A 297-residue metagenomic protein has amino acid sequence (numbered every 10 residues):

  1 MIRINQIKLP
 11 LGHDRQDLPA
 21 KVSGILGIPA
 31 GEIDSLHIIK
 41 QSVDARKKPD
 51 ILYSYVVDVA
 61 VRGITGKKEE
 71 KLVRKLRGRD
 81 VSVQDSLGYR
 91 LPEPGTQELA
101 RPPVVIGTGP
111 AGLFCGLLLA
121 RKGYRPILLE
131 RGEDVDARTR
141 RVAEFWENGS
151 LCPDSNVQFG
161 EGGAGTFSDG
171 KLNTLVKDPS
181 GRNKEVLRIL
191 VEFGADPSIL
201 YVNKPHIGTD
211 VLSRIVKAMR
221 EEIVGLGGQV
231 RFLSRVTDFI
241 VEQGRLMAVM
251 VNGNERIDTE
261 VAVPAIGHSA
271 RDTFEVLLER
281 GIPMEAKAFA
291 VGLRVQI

Functional and structural regions predicted by a protein language model:
M1-Y53, V57-I189, F193-I297: Residues forming the flavin
